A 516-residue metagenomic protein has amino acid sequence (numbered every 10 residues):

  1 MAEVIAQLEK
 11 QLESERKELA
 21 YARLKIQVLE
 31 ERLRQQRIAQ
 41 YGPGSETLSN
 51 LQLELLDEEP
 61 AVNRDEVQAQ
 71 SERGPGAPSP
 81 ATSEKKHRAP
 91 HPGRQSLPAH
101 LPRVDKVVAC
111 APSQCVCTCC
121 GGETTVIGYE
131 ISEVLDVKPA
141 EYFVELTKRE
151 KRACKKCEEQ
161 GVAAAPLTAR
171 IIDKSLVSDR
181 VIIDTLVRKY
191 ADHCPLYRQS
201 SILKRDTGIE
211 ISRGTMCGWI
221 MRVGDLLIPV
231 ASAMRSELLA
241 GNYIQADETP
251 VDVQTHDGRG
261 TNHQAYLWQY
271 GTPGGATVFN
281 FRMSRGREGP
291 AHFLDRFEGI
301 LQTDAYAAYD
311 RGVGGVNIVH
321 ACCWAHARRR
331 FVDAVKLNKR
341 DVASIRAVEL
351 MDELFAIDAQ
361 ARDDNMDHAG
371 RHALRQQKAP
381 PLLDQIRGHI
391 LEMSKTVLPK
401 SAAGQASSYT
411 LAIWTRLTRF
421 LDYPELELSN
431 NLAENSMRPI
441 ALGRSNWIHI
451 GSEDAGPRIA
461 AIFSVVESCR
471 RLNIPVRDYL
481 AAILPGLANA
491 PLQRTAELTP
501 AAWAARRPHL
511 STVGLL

Functional and structural regions predicted by a protein language model:
M1-D173, M216, Q245-A246, D252 (+1 more regions): Short, flexible loop/hinge motifs at secondary-structure junctions
A6, P90, S96, Q114-V116 (+1 more regions): Catalytic center-proximal scaffold of phosphoryl-transfer enzymes
